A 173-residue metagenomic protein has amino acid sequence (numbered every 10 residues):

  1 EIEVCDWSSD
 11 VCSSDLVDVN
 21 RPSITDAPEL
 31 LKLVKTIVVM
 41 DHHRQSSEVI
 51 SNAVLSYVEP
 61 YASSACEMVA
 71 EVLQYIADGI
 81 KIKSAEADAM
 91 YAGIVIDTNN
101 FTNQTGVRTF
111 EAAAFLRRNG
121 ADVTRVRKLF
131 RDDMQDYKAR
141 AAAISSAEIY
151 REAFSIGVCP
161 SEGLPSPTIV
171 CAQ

Functional and structural regions predicted by a protein language model:
E1-W7, V11-C12: Single conserved hydrophobic/aromatic residue that forms the stacking wall/gate of nucleotide- or nucleobase-binding
S9, I96-Q173: Hydrophobic helix-and-loop "lid/oligomerization" segment in the mid-to-C-terminal part of catalytic domains
C12, D18, D41, D97: Acidic active-site catalytic centers that drive phospho-/nucleotidyl reactions and related ester hydrolyses
S14-D26: Glycine-rich phosphate-binding loop
D15, T36-M40, L55-V58, S155: Hydrophobic/aromatic beta-strand patches that form the interior of the parallel beta-sheet core in alpha/beta enzyme
V19-P22, H43-Q45, S161-G163: Short glycine-rich anion-binding loops that position phosphate/pyrophosphate groups of nucleotides and phosphorylated
P28-K35: Short, conserved loop/helix-junction motifs that constitute active-site signature segments in enzyme catalytic cores
H42-A112: Short alpha-helices
